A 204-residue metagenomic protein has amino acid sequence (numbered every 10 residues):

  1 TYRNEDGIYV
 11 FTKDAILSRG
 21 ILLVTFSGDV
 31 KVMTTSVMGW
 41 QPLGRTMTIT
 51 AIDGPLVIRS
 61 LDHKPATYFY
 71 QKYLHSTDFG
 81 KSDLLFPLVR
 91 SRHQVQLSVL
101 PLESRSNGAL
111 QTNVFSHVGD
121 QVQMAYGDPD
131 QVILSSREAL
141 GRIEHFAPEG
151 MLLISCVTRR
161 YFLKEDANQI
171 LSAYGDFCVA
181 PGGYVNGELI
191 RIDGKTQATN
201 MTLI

Functional and structural regions predicted by a protein language model:
T1-C178, G183-I204: Small-residue-enriched flexible segments
